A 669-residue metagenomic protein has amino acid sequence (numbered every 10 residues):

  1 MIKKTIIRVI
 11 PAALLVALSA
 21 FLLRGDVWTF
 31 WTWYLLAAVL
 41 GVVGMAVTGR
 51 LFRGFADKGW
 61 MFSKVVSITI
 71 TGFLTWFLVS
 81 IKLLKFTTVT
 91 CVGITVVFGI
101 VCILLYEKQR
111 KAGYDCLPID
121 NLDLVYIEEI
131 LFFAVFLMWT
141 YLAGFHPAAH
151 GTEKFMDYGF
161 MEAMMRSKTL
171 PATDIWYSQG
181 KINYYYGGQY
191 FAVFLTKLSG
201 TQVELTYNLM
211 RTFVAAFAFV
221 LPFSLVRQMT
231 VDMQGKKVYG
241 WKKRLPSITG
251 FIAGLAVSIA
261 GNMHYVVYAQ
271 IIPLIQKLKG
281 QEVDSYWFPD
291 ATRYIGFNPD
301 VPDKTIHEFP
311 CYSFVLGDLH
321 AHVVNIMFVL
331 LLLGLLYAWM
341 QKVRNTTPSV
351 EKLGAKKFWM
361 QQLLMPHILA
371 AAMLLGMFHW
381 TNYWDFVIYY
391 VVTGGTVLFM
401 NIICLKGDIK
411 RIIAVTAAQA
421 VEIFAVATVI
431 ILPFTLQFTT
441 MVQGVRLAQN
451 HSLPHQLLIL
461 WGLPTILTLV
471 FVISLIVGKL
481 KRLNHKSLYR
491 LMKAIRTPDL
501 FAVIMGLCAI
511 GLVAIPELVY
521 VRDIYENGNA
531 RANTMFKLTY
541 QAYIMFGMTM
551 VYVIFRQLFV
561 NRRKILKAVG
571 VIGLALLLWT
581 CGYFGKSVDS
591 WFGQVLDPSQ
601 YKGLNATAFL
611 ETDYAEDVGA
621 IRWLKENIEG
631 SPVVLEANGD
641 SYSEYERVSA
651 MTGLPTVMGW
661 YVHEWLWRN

Functional and structural regions predicted by a protein language model:
M1-D123, A427-K479, C508-P516, Y520: Membrane-embedded, hydrophobic transmembrane alpha-helices
M1-L18, L84-A143, T230, K237-L255 (+4 more regions): Start-transfer (signal-anchor) and selected internal transmembrane alpha helices of multi-pass inner/ER membrane
D26-T32, I81-T87, A149-K154, S178-G180 (+8 more regions): Membrane-helix boundary/interfacial segments in multi-pass membrane proteins
V27, W31, L35, D120-L331 (+3 more regions): Active-site lumenal/periplasmic loops and adjacent helix-entry segments of GT-C-fold, multi-pass membrane
T212-A215, I388-Y389, A530-Q557: Hydrophobic/aromatic-rich transmembrane helices and adjacent perimembrane loops
S313-L316, L369-T381: Membrane-interface alpha helices of multi-pass inner-membrane proteins
V415-T428, K486-K493, Q557-K586: Signature aromatic-anchored transmembrane alpha helix within multi-pass, membrane-resident enzymes that catalyze glycan
G585-N669: Extracytoplasmic
